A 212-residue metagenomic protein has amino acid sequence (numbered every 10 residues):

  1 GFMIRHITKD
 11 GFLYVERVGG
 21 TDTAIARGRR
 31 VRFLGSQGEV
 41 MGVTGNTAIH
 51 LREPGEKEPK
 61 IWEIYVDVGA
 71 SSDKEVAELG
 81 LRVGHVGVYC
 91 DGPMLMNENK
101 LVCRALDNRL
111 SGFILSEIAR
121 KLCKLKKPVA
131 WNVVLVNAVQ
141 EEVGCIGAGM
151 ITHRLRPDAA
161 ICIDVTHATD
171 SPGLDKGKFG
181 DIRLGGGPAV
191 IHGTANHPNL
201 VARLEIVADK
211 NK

Functional and structural regions predicted by a protein language model:
G1-K212: N-terminal hydrophobic/helix-forming segments and targeting peptides
